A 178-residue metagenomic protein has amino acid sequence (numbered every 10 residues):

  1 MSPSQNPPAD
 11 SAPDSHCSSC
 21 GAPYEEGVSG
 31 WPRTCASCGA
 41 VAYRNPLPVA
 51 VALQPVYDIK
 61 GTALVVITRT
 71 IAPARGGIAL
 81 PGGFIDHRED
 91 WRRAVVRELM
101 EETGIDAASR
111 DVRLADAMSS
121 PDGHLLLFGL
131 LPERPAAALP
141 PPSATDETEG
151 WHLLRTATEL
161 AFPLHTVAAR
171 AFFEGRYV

Functional and structural regions predicted by a protein language model:
S2-P13, Y24-S29: Short, flexible, mixed-charge glycine/proline-rich loop motifs that serve as phosphate/nucleic-acid-contacting
P13, P48, A74, L125 (+1 more regions): A generic structural signal for well-ordered coil/turn residues at beta-strand boundaries that shape enzyme active-site
D14-S15, L130: Eukaryotic cytoplasmic intrinsically disordered, serine/threonine/proline-rich low-complexity regulatory regions
S15, G30-A79, A107: N-terminal strand-loop-strand
G21: Detector for the canonical C2H2 zinc-finger "Cys2" submotif
I85-G175: Unchanged
